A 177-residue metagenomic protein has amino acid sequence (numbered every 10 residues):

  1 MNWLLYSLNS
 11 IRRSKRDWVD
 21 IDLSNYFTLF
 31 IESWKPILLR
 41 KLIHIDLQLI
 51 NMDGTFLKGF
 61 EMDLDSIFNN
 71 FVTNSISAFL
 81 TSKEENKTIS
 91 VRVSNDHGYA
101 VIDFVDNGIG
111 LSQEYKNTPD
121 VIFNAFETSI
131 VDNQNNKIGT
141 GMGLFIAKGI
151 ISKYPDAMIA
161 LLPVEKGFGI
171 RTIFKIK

Functional and structural regions predicted by a protein language model:
M1-I43: Conserved DHp (HisKA) dimerization/phosphotransfer helix of two-component histidine kinases, i.e., the long coiled-coil
H44-T55: Conserved catalytic submotifs in the C-terminal HATPase_c
D63-S82: Conserved ATP-binding N-box helix of the HATPase_c
N86-G98: Short beta-strand/loop element within the Bergerat-fold HATPase_c
D106: Acidic ATP/Mg2+-coordinating residue in the GHKL
L111-F126: Short conserved segment of the HATPase_c
I146-D156: Conserved glycine-/histidine-rich ATP-lid loop and adjacent helix of the Bergerat-fold HATPase_c
P155-P163: Glycine-rich ATP-binding loops of the HATPase_c
